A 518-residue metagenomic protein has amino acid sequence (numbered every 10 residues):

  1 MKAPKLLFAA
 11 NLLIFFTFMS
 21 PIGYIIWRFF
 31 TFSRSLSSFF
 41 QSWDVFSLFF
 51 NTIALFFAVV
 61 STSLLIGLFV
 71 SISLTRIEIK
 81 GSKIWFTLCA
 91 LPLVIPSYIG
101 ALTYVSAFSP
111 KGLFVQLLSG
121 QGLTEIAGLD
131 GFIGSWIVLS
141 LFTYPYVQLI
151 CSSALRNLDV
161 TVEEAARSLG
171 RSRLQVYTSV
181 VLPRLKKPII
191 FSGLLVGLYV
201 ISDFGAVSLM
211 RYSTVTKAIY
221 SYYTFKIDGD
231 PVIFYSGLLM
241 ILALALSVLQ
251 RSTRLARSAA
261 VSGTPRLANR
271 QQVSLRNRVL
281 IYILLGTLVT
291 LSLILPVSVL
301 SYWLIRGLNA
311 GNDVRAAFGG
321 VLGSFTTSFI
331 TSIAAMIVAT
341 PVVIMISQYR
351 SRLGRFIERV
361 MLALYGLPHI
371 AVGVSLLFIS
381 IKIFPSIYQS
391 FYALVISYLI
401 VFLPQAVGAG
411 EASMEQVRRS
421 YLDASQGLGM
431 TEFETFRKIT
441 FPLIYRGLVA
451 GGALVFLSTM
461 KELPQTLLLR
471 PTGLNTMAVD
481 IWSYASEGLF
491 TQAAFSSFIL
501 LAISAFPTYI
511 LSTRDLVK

Functional and structural regions predicted by a protein language model:
K2-S33, W43-L155, R184-F204, F234-R251 (+6 more regions): Membrane-water interface segments at the C-terminal ends of transmembrane alpha-helices in multi-pass inner-membrane
I26-S38, S109-Q121, M210-T216, R257-P265 (+3 more regions): Peri-membrane helix termini and adjoining interfacial loops of integral membrane proteins
S38-F39, A154-L155, S179, S208-L209 (+6 more regions): Short alpha-helical segment immediately N-terminal to, or the first helix within, an HTH/HTH-like DNA-binding domain
S106, I201-I227, K461-F490: Glycine-rich helix-loop "coupling/hinge" segments at transmembrane-helix boundaries in multipass transporters
V162, Y421: Helix-turn-helix DNA-binding elements, focusing on the entry/boundary residues of the two helices that contact DNA
A166-R167, S425: The alpha-helix within a helix-turn-helix
Q175, Y212-T216, A245-L280, G307-A316: Feature of multi-pass inner-membrane transport and sensor proteins that recognizes transmembrane helices together
